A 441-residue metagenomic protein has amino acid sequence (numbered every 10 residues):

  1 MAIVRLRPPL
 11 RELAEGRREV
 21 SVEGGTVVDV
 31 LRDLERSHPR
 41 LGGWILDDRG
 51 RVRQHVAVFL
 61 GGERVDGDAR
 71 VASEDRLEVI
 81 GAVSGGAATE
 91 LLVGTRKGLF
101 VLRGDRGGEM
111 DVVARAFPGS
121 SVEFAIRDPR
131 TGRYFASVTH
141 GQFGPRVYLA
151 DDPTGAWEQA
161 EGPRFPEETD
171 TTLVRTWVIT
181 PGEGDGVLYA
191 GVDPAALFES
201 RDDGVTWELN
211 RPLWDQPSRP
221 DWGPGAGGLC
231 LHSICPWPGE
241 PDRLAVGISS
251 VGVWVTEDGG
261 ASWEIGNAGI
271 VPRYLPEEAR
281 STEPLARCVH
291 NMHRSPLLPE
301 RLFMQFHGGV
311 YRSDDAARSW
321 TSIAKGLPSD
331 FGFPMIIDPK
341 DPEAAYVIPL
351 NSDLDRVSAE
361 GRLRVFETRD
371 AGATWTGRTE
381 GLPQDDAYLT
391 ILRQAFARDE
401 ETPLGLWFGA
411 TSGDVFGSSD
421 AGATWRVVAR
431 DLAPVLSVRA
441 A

Functional and structural regions predicted by a protein language model:
M1-A87: Ubiquitin-like/PB1-type beta-grasp interaction modules and other compact soluble beta-rich domains
A88-A441: Extracellular glycan-interacting surfaces
